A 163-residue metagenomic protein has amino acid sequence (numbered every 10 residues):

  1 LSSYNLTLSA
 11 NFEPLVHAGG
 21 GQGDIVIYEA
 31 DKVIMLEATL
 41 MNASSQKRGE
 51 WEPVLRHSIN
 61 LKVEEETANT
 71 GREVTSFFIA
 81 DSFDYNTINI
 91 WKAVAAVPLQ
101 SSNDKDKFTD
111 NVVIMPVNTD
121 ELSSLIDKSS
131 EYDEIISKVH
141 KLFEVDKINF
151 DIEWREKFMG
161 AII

Functional and structural regions predicted by a protein language model:
S2-I163: Catalytic core segments in nucleotide and nucleic-acid processing enzymes
